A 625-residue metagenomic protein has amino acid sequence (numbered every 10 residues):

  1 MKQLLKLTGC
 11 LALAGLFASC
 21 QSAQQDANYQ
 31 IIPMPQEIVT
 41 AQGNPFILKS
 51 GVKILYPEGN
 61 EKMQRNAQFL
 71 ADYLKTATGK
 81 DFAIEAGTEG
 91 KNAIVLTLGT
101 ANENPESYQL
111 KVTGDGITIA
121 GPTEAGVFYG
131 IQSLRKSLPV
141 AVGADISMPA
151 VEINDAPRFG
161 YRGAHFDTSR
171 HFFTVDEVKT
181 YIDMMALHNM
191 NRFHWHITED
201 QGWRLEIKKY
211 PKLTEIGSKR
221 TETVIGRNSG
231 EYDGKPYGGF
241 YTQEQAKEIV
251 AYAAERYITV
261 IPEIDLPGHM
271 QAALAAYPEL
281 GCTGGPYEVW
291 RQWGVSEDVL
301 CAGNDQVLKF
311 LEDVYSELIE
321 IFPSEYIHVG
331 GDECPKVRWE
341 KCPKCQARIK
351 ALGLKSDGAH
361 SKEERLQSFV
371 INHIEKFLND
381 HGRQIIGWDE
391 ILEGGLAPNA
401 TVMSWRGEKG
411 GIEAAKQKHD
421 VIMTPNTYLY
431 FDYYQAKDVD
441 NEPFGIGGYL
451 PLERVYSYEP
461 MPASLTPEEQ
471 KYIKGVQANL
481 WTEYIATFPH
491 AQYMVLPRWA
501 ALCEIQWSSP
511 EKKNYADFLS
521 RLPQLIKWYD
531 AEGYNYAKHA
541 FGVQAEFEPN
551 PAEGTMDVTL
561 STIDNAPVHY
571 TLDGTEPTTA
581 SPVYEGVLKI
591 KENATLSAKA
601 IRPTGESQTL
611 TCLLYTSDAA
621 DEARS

Functional and structural regions predicted by a protein language model:
M1-A27: Bacterial Sec-dependent N-terminal signal peptides
L4, L55, T97, K513 (+2 more regions): Short, compositionally stereotyped local motifs that mark structural "simplifiers"
C20-R162, N379-L392, L396, D530-Y534 (+3 more regions): Acidic, contiguous N-terminal accessory segments
N60, G239, W290-W293, L300-L308 (+5 more regions): Hydrophobic alpha-helical scaffolding
K62-M63, F172-T174, D200-E206, P267-A273 (+7 more regions): Flexible loop/turn segments at secondary-structure boundaries
E103-Y326, H373, F377, Q477-T482: Feature activates predominantly on carbohydrate-active enzymes
D298-P398: Active-site neighborhood of glycoside hydrolase catalytic domains
I385-A400, W405-G554: Flexible, acidic glycine-rich loops studded with aromatic residues
